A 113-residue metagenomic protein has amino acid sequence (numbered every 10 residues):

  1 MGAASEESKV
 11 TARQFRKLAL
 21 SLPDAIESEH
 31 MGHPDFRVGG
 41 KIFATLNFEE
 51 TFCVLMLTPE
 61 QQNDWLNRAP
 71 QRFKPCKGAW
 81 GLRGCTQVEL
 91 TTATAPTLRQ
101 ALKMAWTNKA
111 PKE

Functional and structural regions predicted by a protein language model:
M1-E113: Charge-dense, helix-prone N-terminal extensions
